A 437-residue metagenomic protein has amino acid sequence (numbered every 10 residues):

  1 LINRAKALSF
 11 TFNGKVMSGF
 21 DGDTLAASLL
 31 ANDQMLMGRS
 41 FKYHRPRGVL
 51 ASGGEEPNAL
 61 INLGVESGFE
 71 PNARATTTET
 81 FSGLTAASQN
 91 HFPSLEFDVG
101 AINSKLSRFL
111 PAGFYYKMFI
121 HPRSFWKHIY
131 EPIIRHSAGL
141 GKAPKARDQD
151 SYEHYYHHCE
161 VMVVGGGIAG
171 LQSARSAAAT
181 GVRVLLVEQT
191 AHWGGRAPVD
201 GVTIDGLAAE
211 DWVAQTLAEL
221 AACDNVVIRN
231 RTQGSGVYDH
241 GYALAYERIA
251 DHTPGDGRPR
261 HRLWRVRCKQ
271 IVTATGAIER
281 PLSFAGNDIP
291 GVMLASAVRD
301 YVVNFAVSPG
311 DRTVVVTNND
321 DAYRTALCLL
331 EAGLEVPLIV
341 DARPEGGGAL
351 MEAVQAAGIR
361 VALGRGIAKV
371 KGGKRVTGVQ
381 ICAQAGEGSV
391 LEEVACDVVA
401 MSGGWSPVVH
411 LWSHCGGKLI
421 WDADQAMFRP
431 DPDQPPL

Functional and structural regions predicted by a protein language model:
L1-L437: Residues forming the flavin
